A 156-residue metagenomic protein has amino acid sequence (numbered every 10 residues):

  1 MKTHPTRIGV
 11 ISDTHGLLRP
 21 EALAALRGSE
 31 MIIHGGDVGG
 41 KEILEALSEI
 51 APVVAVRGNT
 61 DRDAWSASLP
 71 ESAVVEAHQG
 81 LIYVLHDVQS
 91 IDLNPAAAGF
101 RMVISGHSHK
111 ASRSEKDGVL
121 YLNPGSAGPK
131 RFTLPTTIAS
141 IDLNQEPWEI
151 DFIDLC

Functional and structural regions predicted by a protein language model:
K2-A77, L81: Core catalytic region of metal-dependent phosphoesterases/phosphodiesterases, especially metallo-beta-lactamase-like
K2-P5, V74-H78, E115, L122-C156: Binuclear metal-dependent phosphoesterase catalytic core
G9, I33, V54-V56, M102-I104 (+2 more regions): Hydrophobic/aromatic beta-strand patches that form the interior of the parallel beta-sheet core in alpha/beta enzyme
G16-P20, V38-I43, T60-S66, Q89-N94 (+2 more regions): Active-site environment of divalent metal-dependent phosphoester hydrolases
E49-A51, G99, D117: Short, structured coil segments at secondary-structure junctions
L69-S72, G99, S105: Charged helix-capping and loop-helix junction motifs
P70-E71, K110, T137: Residue-level marker for the onset of beta-strands and adjacent loop->beta junctions in well-ordered domains
